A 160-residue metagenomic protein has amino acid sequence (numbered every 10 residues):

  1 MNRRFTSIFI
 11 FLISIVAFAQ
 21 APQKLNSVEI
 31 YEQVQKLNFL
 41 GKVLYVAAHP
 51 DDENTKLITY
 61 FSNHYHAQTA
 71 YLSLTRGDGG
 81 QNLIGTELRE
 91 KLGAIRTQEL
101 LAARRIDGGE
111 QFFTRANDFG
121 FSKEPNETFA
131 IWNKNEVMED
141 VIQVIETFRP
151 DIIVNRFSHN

Functional and structural regions predicted by a protein language model:
M1-P22: Bacterial Sec-dependent N-terminal signal peptides
Q20-F148: Active-site rim/loop-helix segments in enzyme catalytic domains that contact anionic ligands
F148-N160: Short acidic, glycine-rich surface-loop motifs adjacent to enzyme active sites
